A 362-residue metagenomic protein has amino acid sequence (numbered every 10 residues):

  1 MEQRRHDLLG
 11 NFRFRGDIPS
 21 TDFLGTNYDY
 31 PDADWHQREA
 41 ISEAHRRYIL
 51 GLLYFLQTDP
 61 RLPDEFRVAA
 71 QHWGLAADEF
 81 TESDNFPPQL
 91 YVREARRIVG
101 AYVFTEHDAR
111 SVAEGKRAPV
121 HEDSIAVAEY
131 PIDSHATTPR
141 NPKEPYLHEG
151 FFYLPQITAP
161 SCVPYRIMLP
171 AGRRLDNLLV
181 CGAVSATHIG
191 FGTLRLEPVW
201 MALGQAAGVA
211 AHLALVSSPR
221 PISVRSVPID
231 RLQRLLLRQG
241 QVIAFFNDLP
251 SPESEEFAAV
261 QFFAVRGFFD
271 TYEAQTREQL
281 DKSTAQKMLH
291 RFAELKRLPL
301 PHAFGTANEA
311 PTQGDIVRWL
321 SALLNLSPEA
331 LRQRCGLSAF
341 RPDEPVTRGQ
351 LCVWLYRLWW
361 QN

Functional and structural regions predicted by a protein language model:
M1-L237: Flavin (FAD/FMN)-binding glycine-rich loop and adjacent Rossmann-like elements that form
I41, N247-L249, F340: A generic structural signal for short
R47, G51, L203, A210 (+5 more regions): Extracytoplasmic/secreted proteins, especially bacterial periplasmic and envelope-associated proteins
R61, Q241, F268-F269: Short aromatic/hydrophobic-glycine micro-motifs
L62, A214-S217, P221, F246 (+4 more regions): Generic macromolecular interface patches on structured domains
R225-F257: Long, well-structured alpha-helical subdomains associated with metal-dependent extracellular/ecto-lumenal hydrolases
F257, V265-N362: Terminal recognition/anchoring or ligand-binding modules at protein termini
